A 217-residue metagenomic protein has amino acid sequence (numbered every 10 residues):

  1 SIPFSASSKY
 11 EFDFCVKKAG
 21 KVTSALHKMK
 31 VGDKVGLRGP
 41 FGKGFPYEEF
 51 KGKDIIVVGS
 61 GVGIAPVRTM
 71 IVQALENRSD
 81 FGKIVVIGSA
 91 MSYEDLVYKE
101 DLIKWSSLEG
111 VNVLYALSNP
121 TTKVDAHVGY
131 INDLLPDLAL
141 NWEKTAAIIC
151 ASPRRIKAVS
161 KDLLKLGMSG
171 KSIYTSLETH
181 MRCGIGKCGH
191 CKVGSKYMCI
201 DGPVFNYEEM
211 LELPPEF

Functional and structural regions predicted by a protein language model:
S1-D33, A90-S92: Ferredoxin-reductase
S1-P3, G42-E49: Short, Lys/Arg- and Gly-enriched loop/turn segments at beta-strand edges
K18, G39, G59, I71 (+2 more regions): Short, structured patches in soluble enzyme cores that scaffold and shape functional sites
V35-L37: Generic structural signal for buried aliphatic residues
D54-V58, A146-I148: Conserved beta-strand elements of the Class I
P66-R78: Histidine-anchored nucleotide/phosphate-binding helix
S92-F217: Reductase modules of NAD(P)H-dependent flavoproteins
